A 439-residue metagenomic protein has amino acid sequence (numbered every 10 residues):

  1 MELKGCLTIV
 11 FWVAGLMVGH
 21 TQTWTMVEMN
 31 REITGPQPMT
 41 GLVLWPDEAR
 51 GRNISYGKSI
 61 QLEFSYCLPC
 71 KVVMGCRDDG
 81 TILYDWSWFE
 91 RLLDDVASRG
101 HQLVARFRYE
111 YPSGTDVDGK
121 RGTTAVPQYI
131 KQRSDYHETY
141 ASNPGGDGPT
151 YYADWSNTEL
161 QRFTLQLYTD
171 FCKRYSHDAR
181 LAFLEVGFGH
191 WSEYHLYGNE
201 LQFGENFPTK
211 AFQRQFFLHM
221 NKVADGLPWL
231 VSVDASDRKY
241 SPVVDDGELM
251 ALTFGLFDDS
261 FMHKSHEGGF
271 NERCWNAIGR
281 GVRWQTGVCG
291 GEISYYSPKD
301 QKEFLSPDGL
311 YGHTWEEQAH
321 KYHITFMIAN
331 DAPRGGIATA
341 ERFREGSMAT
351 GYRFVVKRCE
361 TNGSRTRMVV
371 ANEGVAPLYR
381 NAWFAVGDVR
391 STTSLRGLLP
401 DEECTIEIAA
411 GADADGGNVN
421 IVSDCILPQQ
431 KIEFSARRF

Functional and structural regions predicted by a protein language model:
M1-L7: Bacterial N-terminal signal peptides that target proteins for export
F11-H20: Hydrophobic h-region of N-terminal signal peptides that target proteins for export in Gram-negative bacteria
Q22-E159, V282-H320, I324-A338: N-terminal substrate-binding region of glycoside hydrolase catalytic domains
W24-G51, A97-R99, F183-P333: Catalytic-core regions of glycoside hydrolase
E63, V96, F171, L184 (+2 more regions): Conserved, mostly hydrophobic/aromatic
K71-M74, Y111-D118, A125, H190-L196 (+2 more regions): Short catalytic/ligand-binding loop motif for oxyanion handling, primarily in non-cytosolic enzymes, centered on
Y136-L160, T164-N206: Active-site groove signature of glycoside hydrolases
M348-F439: Extracellular/luminal regions of secreted and cell-surface proteins that mediate adhesion/ECM remodeling
